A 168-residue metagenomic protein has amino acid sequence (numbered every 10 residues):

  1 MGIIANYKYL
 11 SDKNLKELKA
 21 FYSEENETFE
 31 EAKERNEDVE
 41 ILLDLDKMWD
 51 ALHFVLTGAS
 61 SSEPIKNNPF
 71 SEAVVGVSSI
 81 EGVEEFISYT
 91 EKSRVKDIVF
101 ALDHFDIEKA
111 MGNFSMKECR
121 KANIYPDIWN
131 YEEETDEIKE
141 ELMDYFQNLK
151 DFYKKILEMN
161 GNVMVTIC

Functional and structural regions predicted by a protein language model:
M1-D144, N148-D151, K155: Acidic (Asp/Glu-rich) sequence patches and key acidic residues that form negatively charged surfaces used
N162: Ligand-binding loop in jelly-roll beta-barrel domains
V165-C168: Short hydrophobic/aromatic patches at helix-to-coil boundaries
